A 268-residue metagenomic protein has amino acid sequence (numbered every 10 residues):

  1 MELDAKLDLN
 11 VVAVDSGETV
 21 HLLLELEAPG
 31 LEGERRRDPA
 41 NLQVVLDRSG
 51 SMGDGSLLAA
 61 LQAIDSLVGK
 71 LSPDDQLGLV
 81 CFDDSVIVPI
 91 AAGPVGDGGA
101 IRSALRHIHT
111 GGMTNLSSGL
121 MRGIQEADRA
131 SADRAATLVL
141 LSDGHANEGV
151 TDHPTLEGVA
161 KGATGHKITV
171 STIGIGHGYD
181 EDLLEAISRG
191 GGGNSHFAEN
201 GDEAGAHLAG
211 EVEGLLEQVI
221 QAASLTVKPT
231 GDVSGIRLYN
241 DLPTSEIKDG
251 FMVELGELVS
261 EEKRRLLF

Functional and structural regions predicted by a protein language model:
M1-D4: Extreme N-terminal starter segment of soluble prokaryotic enzymes
K6-A222: Exposed acidic/Ser/Thr-rich ligand/metal-binding surfaces
L22-L24, E32-Q43, S224-V227, V233-F268: An acidic, Ser/Thr-enriched
